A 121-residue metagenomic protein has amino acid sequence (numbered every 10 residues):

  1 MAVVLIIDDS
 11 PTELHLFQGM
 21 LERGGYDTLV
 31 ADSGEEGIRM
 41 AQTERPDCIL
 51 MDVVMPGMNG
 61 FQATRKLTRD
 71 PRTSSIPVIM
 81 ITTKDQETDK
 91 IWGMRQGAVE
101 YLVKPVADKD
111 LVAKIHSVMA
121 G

Functional and structural regions predicted by a protein language model:
H15-R23: Charged docking surfaces used in two-component/phosphorelay signaling
G25-D32, M40: Short hydrophobic/Thr-rich beta-strand motif most characteristic of the beta2 strand and flanking loop of CheY-like
E44-L50: Active-site beta3 strand of CheY-like receiver
M55: Receiver (REC) domain active-site loop signature in two-component systems and cognate sites in sensor histidine kinases
V106-H116: C-terminal output helix
